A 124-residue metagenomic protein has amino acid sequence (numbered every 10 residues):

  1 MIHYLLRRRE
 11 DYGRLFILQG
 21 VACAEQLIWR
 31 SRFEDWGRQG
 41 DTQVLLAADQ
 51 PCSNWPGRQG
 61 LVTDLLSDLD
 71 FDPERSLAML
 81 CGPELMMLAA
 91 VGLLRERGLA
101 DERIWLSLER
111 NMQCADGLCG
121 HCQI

Functional and structural regions predicted by a protein language model:
M1-N111: FNR/FR-type flavoprotein reductase catalytic core
C114, C119-C122: Short cysteine clusters
